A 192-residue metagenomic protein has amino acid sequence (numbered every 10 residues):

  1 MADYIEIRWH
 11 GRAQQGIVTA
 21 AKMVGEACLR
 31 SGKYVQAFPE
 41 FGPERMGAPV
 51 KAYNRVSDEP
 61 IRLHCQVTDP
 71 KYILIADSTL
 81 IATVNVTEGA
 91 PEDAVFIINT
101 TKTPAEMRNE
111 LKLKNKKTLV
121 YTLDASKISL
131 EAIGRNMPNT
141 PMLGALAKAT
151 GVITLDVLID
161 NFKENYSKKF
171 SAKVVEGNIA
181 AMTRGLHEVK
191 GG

Functional and structural regions predicted by a protein language model:
M1-G192: Active-site cofactor/cluster-binding pocket
